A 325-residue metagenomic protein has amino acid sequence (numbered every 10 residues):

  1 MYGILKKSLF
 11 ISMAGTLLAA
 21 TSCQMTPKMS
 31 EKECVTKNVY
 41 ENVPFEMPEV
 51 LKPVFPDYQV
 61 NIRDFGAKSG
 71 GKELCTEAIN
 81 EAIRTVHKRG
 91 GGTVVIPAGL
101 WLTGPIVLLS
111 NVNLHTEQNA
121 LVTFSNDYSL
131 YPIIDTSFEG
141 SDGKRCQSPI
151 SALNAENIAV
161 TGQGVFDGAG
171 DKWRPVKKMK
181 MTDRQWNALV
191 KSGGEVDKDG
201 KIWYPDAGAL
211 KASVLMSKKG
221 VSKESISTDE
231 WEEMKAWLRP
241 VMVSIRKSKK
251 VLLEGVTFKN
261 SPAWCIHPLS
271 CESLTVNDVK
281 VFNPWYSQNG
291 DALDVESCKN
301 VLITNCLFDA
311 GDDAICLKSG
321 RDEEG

Functional and structural regions predicted by a protein language model:
Y2-L17, T21-V95, L100-N113, E117-E254 (+3 more regions): Extracellular "leader-to-stem" segments immediately downstream of a signal peptide or signal-anchor in secreted/lumenal
P97, L269, K318: Conserved residues at the C-terminal ends of beta-strands
Q118-N119, E156-G164, K249-K259, E272-P284 (+4 more regions): Right-handed parallel beta-helix
